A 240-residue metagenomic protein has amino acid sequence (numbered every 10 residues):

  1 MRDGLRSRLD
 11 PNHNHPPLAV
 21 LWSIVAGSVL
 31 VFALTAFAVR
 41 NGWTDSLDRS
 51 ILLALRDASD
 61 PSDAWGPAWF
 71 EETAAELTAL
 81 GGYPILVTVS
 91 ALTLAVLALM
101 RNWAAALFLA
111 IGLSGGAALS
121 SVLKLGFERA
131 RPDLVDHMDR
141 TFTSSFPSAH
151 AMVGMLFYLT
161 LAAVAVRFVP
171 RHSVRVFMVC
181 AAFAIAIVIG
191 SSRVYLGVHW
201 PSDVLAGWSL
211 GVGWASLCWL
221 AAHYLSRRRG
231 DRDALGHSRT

Functional and structural regions predicted by a protein language model:
M1-P84, G126-F127, R131-H137: N-terminal transmembrane-helix/juxtamembrane module of multi-pass inner/ER membrane proteins
R2-L9, P16, A95-W103, L161-P170 (+1 more regions): Structural signal for the C-terminal ends of transmembrane alpha-helices and the immediately following loop
A19-S23, P84-V87, A106-I111, V176-F183 (+2 more regions): Hydrophobic alpha-helical transmembrane segments
A26-A33, T88-A95, A110, S114 (+6 more regions): Generic alpha-helical transmembrane segments of integral inner-membrane proteins, especially permease/transport modules
A36-F37, L94-M100, R193-V194: Hydrophobic alpha-helical transmembrane segments
V39, W43, G115, S192-R193 (+1 more regions): Hydrophobic alpha-helical membrane-associated segments
D45, R49-S59, D63, T88-C180: Membrane-interface loops
P132-T240: Membrane-embedded catalytic cores of phosphoryl/pyrophosphoryl-handling enzymes
